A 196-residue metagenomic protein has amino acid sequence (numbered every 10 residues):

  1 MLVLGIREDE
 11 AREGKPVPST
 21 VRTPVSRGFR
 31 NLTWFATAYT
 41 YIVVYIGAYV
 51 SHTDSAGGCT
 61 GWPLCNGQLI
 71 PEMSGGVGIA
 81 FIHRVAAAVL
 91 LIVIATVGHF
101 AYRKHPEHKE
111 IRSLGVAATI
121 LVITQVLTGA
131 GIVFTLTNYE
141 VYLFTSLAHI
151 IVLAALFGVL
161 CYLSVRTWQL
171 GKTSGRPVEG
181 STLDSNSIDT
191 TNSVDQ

Functional and structural regions predicted by a protein language model:
M1-Q196: Polytopic transmembrane helical bundles with strong interfacial aromatic enrichment
